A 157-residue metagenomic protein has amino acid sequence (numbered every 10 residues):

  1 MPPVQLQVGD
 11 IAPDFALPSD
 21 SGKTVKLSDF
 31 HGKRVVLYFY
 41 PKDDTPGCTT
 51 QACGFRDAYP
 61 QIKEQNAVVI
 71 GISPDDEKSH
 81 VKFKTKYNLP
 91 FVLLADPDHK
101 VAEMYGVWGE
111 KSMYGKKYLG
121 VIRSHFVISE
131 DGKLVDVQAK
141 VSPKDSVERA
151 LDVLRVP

Functional and structural regions predicted by a protein language model:
M1-P157: Chalcogenol-based redox active-site neighborhoods
